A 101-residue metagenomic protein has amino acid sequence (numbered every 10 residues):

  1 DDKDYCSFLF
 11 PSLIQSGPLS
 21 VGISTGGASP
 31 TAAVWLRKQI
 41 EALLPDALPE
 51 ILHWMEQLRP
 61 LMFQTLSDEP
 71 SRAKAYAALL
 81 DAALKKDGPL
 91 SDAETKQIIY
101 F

Functional and structural regions predicted by a protein language model:
D1-T25: Rossmann-fold NAD(P)-binding glycine/threonine-rich loop
G27-F101: An accessory alpha-helical subdomain
